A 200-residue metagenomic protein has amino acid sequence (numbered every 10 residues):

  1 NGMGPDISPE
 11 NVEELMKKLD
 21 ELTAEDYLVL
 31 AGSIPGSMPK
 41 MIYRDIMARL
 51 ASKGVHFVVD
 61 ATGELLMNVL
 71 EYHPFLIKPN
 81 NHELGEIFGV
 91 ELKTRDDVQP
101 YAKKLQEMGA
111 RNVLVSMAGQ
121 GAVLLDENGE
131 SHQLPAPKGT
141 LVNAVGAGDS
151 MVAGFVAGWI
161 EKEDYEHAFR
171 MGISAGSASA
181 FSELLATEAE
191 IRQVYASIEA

Functional and structural regions predicted by a protein language model:
N1-A24: Conserved phosphate-binding/catalytic loop of the ribokinase/pfkB sugar-kinase fold
M3-D6, G63, N81-L84, P137-T140: Short, acidic/turn-prone active-site loops that include or flank metal/cofactor- and phosphate-binding residues
P9-E10, E86-L92, L141-V145: Short, charged, surface-exposed secondary-structure boundary motifs
L15-L19, I46, L66, Y101-A102: Generic hydrophobic alpha-helical segments
D26-Y27, N112: Structural motif
Y27-V98: Conserved beta-alpha-beta core of the PfkB/ribokinase-like small-molecule kinase fold
R49, M67, R95-A200: Conserved phosphate-binding/catalytic region of the ribokinase-like
